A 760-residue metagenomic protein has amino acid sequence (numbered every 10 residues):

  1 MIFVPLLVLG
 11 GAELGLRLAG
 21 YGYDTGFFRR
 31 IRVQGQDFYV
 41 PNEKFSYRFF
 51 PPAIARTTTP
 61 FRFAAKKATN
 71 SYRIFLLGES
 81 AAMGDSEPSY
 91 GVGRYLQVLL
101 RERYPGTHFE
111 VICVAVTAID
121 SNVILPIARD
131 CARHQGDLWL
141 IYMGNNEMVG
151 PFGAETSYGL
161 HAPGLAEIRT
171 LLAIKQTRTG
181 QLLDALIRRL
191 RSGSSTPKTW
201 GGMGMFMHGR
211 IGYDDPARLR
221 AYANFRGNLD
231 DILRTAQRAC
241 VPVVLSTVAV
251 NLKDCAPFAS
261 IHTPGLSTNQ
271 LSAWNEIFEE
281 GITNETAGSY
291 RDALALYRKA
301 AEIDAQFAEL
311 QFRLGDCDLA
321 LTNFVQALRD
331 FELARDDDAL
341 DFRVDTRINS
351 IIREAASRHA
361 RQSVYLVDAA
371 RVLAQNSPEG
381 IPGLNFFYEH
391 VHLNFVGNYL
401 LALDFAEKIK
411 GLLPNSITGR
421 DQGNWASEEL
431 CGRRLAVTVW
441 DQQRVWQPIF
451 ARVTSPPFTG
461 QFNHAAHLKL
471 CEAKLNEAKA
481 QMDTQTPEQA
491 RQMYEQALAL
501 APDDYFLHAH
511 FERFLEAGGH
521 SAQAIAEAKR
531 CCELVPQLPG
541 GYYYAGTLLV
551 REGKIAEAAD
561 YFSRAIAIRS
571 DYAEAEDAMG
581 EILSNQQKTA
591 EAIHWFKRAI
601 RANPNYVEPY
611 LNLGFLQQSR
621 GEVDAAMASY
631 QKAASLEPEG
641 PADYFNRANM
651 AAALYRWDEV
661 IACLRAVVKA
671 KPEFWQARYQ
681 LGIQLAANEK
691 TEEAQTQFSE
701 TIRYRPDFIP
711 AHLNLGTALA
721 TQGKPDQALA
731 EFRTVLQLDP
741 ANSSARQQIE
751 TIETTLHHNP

Functional and structural regions predicted by a protein language model:
G22-Y104, N376: Membrane/wall-proximal cationic-aromatic binding patches
G144-E354, V372-L384, E407, G411-E495 (+1 more regions): Serine-dependent acyl-ester chemistry module
W274, A308-E309, Y505-F506, P539-G540 (+6 more regions): Helix-start (N-cap) detector for alpha-helical repeat units in TPR-like alpha-solenoids, especially tetratricopeptide
T286, A320, A517, R551-E552 (+6 more regions): Register position in tetratricopeptide repeats
I303, D337, L500, E533-L534 (+6 more regions): Structural marker of alpha-solenoid helical repeat scaffolds
